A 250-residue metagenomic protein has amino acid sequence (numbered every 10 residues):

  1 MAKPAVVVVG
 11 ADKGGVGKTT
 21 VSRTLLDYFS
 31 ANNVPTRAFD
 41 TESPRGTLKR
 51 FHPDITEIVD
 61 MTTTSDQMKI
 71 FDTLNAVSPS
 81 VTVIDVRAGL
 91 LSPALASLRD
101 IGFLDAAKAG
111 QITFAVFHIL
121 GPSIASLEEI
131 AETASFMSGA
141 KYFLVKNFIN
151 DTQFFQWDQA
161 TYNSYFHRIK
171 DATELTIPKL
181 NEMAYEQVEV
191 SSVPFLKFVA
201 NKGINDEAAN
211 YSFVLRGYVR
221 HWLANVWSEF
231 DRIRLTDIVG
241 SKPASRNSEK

Functional and structural regions predicted by a protein language model:
M1, A125-I130, M137, V214 (+1 more regions): Catalytic cores of phosphodiester-bond-cleaving enzymes
M1-F29: Walker A (P-loop) phosphate-binding motif
A2-V8, A31-S97, Q111: Nucleotide-state-sensitive switch-loop elements of NTP-binding domains
T20, M61-S65, I124: Conserved phosphate-coordination/catalytic loops
Y28, T73, E132-F136: A generic secondary-structure signal
G89-V190: Conserved catalytic-core segment of NTP-binding enzymes
F143-D151, W157-K250: P-loop NTP-binding site
